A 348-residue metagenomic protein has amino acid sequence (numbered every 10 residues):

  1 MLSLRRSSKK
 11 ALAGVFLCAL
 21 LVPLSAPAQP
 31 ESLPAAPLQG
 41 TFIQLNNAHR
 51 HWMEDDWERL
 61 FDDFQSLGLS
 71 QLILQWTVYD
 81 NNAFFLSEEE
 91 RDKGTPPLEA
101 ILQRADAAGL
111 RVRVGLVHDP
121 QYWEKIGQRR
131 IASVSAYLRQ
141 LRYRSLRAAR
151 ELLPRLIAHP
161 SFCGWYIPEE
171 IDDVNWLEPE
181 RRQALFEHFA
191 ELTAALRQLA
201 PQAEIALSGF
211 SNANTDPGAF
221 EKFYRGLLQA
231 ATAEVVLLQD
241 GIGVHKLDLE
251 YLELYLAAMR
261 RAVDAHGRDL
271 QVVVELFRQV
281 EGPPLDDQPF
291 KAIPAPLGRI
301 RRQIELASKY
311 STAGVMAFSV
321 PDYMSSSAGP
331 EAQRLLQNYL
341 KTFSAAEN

Functional and structural regions predicted by a protein language model:
Q29-S70, Q75, S211: Boundary/entry segment of secreted carbohydrate-active catalytic domains
E54-D80, Q229-V236, A307-Y310, G314: Catalytic domains of carbohydrate-active enzymes, especially glycoside hydrolases
W57-S66, I73-W123, R181-Q202, Y251-L252: Aromatic-lined substrate-binding rim segments of carbohydrate-active enzymes
Q103, R113-L153, G298-I300: Active-site-adjacent "subsite" loops/lids of carbohydrate-active enzymes
R113-D119, Y166-E169, F189-F220, L238-Q239 (+2 more regions): Aromatic-lined carbohydrate-recognition surfaces of secreted/lumenal glycan-active proteins
H118-P120, A148-E180, M316: Active-site groove signature of glycoside hydrolases
F162-E169, D173, G209-F210, F220-E250: Aromatic- and acid-rich polysaccharide-binding/catalytic face of secreted or lumenal carbohydrate-active enzymes
D240-D248, H266-E347: Substrate-binding cleft of secreted/luminal carbohydrate-active enzymes
